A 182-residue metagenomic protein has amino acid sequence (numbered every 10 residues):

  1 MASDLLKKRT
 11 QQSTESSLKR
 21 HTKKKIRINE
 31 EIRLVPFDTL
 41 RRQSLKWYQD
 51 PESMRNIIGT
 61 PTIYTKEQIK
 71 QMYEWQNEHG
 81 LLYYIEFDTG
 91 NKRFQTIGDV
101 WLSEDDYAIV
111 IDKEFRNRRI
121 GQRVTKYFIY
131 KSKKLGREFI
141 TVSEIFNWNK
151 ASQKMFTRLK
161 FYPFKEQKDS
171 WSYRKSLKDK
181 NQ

Functional and structural regions predicted by a protein language model:
A2-R42, L82-Q182: Acyl-donor (CoA/ACP) binding surface of acyl/acetyltransferases
R27-I28, M54-N56, N77: Short glycine-enriched loop/turn motifs at secondary-structure junctions
Q43-L45, S53: Hydrophobic pocket/interface hotspot
Y48: Residues forming the ATP-binding cleft of Hanks-type serine/threonine protein kinase domains
P51-E52, K160: Structural motif
E52-M72: Conserved GNAT-fold acetyl-CoA-binding loop/helix
M72-I85: A short helix-loop-beta-strand connector motif used in the catalytic cores of GNAT acetyltransferases and, in some
